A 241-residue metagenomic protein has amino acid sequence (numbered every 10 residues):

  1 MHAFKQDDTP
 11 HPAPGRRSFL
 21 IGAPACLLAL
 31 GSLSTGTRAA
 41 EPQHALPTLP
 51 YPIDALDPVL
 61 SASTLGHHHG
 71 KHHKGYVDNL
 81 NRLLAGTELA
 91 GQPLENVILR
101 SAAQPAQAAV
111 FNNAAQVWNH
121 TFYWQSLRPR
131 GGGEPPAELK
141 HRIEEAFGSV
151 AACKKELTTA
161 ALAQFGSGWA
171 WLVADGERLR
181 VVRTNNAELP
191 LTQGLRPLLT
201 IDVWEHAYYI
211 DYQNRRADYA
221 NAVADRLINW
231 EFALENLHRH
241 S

Functional and structural regions predicted by a protein language model:
M1-P14, A25-A29: N-terminal secretory signal peptides
I21: Phosphate-coordinating loops and pocket residues in cytosolic domains that bind phosphorylated ligands
G31-L60: C-terminal segment of N-terminal export signals and the immediately downstream linker at the start of the mature
V59, S63, H67-K74, L227: Soluble non-cytosolic domains of exported or imported proteins
G70-V77, N81-R183: All-alpha RGS (Regulator of G-protein Signaling) helical domain and cognate RGS-like helical scaffolds
T159-R215, A220-F232: An amphipathic alpha-helical core segment
E231, N236, H240-S241: Low-complexity, Gly/Ser/Thr/Pro-rich intrinsically disordered linker/tail segments
